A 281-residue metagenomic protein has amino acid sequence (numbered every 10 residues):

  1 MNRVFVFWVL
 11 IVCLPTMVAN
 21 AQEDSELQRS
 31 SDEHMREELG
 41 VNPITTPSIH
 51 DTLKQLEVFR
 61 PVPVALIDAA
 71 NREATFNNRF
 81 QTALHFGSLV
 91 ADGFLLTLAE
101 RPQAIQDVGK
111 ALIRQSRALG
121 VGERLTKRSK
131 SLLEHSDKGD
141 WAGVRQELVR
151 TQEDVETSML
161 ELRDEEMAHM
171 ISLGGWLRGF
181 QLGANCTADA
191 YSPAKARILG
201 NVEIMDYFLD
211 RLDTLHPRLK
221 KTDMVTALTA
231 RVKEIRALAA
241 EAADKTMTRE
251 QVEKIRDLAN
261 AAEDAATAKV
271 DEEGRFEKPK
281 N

Functional and structural regions predicted by a protein language model:
M1-V4: Positively charged n-region of N-terminal signal peptides that target proteins for export
V6-T16: Bacterial N-terminal signal peptides
A19-A21: Boundary at the C-terminal end of the N-terminal hydrophobic targeting segment
E23-L132: N-terminal Sec/ER secretory leader and immediately downstream segment of secreted/extracellular precursors
G93-E100, L119, E123, S158-L162 (+4 more regions): Secondary-structure edge/capping motif, primarily at the C-terminal ends of alpha-helices and the immediately following
Q106-K110, K130-S131, M170-L173, K195-G200 (+2 more regions): Short, charged, amphipathic alpha-helical segments
G139-K221: Extended amphipathic alpha-helical interaction segments
H216-N281: A cross-kingdom marker for long, charged
